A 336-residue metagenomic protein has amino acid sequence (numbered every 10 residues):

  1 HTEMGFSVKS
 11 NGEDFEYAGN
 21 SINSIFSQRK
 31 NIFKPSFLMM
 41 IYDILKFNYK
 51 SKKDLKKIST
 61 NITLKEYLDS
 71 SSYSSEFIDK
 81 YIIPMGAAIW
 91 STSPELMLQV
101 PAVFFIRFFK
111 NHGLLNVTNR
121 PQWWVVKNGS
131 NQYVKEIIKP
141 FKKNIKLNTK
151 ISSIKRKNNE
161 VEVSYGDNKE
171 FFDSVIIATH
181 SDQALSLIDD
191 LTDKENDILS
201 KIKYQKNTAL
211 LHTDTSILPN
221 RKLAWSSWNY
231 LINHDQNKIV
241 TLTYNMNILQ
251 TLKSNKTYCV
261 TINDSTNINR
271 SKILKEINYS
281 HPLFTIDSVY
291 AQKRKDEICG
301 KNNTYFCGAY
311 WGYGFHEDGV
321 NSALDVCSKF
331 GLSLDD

Functional and structural regions predicted by a protein language model:
H1-A102, I106-R107: Mobile amphipathic helical/loop "lid" adjacent to a hydrophobic cofactor/ligand pocket
K57, V126-S130, G312-G319: Aromatic-acidic/polar surface patches that form glycan- and anion
T60-L64, D79, K127-V134, Q205 (+1 more regions): A structural signal for well-ordered alpha-helical scaffolds and beta->alpha junctions
L68, G86, I137, I176 (+4 more regions): A residue-level signal for conserved active-site and pocket-lining positions in enzyme catalytic cores
I106-Y165, E170: Helical element adjacent to the flavin cofactor pocket in flavoenzyme catalytic cores
I145-L147, I177, F306: A structural signal for the hydrophobic beta-strands that form the central parallel beta-sheet of Rossmann-like
T149-L283: Mid-domain catalytic core of redox enzymes that form a hydrophobic substrate pocket/lid adjacent to a catalytic redox
N237-D336: Conserved flavin/dinucleotide-binding core of flavoenzymes
